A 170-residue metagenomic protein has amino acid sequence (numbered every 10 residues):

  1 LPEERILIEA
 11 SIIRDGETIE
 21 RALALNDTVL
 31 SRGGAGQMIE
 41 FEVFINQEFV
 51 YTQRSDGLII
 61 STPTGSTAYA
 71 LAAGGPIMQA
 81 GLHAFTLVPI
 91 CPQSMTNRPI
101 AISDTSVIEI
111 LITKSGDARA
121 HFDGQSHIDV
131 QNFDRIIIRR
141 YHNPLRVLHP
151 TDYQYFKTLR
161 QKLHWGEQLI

Functional and structural regions predicted by a protein language model:
L1-D56: Catalytic core of DAGKc-family lipid kinases
E4-I6, A24, Q37-I39, R54-D56 (+7 more regions): A generic structural signal for well-ordered coil/turn residues at beta-strand boundaries that shape enzyme active-site
I12-R14, G34, T62-S66, C91-P92 (+2 more regions): Glycine-rich beta-alpha junction loops
I13, L30-S31, F44-N46, S61 (+4 more regions): Short beta-strand-to-turn element immediately C-terminal to the catalytic PLP-Schiff-base lysine in fold type I
A22-L23, D27, F41-E42, G57-I59 (+5 more regions): Structural motif
L30, N46-F49, N97-I170: ATP/nucleoside-binding phosphotransfer catalytic cores, i.e., glycine-rich phosphate-binding loops
G36, Y51, S66-A68, I128 (+1 more regions): Glycine-rich nucleotide phosphate-binding loop and flanking beta-alpha elements of Rossmann-like dinucleotide-binding
E48, T52-T96: Gly/Ser/Thr-rich active-site loops/lids in small-molecule metabolic enzymes that frequently grip phosphoryl groups
